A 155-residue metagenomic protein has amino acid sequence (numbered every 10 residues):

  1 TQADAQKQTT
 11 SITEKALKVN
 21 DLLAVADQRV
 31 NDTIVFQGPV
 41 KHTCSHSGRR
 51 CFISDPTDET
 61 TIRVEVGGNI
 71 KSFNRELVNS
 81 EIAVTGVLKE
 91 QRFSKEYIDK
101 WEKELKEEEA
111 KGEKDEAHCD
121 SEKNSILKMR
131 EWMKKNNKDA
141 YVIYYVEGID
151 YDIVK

Functional and structural regions predicted by a protein language model:
T1-K155: OB-fold and OB-like single-stranded nucleic-acid-recognition modules and their adjacent interaction interfaces
